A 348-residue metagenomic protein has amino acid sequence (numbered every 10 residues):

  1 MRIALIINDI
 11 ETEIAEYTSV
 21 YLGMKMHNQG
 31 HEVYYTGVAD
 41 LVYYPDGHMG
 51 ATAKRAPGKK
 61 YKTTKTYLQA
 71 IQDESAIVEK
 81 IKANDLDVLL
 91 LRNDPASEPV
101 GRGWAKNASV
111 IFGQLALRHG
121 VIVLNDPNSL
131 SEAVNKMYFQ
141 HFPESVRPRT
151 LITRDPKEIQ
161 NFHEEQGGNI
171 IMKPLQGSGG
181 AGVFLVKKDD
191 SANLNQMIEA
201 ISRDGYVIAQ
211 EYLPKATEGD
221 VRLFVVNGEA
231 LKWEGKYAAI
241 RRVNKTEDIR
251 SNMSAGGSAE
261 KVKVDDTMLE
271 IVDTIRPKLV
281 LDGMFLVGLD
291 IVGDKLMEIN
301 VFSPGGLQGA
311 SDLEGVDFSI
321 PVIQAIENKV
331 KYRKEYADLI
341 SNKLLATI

Functional and structural regions predicted by a protein language model:
M1-A4: Extreme N-terminal starter segment of soluble prokaryotic enzymes
I6-I7, V262-I348: ATP-dependent carboxylate activation and anion-phosphoryl transfer catalytic cores that bind Mg-ATP to form
N8, S19, P156-K157, Q166-G168 (+2 more regions): Phosphate-binding site of ATP-dependent enzymes
E11-K25, T36-R149: Conserved N-proximal alpha/beta basic substrate-recognition cap immediately N-terminal to, or forming the N-lobe
H27-N28, L117, E164, V280: Anion (oxyanion) recognition and catalysis
Q29-Y34: A generic structural motif
P127-S131, R242-V243, V292-K295: Short glycine-enriched loops at secondary-structure junctions
E144-G167: Rossmann-like NAD(P)H-binding beta-loop-alpha module
